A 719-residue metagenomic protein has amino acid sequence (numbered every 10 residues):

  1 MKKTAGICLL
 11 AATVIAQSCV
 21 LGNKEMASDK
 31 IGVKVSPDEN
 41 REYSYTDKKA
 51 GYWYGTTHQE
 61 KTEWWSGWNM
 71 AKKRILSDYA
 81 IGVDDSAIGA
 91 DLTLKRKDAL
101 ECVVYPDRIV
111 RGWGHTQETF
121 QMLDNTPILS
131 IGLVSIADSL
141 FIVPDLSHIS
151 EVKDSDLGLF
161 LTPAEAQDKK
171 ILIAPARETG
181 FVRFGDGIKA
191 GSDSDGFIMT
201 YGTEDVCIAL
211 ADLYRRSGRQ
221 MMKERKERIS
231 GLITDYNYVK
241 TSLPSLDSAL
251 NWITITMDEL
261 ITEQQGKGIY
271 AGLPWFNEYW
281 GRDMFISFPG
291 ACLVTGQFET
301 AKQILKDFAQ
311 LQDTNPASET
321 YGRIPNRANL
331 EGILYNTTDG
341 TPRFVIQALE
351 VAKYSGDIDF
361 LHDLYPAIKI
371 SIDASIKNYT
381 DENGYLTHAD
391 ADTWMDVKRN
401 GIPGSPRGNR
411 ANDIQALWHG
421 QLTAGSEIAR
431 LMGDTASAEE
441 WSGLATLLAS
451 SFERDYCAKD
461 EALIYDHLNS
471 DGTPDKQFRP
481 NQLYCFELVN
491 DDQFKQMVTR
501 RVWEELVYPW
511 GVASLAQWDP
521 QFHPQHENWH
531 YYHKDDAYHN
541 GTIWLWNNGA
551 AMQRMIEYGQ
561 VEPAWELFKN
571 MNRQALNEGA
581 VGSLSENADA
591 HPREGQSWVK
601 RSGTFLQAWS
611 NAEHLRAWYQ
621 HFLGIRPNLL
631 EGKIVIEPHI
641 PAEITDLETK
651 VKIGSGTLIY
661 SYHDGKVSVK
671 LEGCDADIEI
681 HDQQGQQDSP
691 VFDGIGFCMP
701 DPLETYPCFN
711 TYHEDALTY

Functional and structural regions predicted by a protein language model:
K2-L9: Sec-dependent signal peptide recognition, specifically the positively charged N-region followed immediately by
L9-L10, S18-T241, Q297, Q560-V561 (+3 more regions): Terminal accessory carbohydrate-recognition/targeting modules of carbohydrate-active enzymes
Y43-I75, S405-N412, P474-Y508, A537-Y538 (+3 more regions): Aromatic (Trp/Tyr) and acidic
Y201-T203, G218-L232, P342-F344, A348-E350 (+2 more regions): Short, compositionally biased low-complexity segments
T203-D205, Y236-Y279, Q303-N336, K377-R410 (+3 more regions): Extended glycan-interaction surfaces of carbohydrate-active proteins
L213-K226, S245-W252, G296-Q310, D357-K377 (+6 more regions): Extended, well-ordered alpha-helical scaffold segments
N277-H388, A411-H419, D475, G541-A564 (+3 more regions): Aromatic-rich carbohydrate-recognition surfaces in CAZymes
